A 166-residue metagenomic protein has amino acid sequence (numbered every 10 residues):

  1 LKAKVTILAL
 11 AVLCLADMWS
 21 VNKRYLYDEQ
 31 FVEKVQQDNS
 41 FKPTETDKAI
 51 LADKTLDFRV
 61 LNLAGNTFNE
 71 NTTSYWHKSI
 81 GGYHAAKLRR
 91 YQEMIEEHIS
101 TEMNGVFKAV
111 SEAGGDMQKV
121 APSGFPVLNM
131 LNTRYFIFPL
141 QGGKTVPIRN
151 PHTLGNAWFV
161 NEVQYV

Functional and structural regions predicted by a protein language model:
L1-V166: Conserved luminal/periplasmic juxtamembrane motif of membrane-embedded glycan-processing enzymes
